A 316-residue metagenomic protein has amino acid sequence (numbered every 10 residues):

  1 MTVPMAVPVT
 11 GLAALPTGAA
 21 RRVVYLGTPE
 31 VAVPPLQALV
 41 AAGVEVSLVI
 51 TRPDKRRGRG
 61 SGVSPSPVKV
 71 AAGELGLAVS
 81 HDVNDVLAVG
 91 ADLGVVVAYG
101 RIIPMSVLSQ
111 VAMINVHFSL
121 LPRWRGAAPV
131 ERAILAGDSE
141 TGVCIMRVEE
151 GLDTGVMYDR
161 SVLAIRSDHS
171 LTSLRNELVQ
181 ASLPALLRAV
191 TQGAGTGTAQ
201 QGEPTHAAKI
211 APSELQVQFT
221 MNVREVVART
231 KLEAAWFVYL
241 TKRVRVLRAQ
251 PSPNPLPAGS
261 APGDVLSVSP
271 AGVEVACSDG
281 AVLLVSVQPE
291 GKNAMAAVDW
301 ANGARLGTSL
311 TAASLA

Functional and structural regions predicted by a protein language model:
T2-G58: N-terminal Rossmann-like dinucleotide-binding module
P8-L12, Q201-A316: Internal anion-binding site segments
A19, L77, Q110-A112: A short helix->loop->beta-strand "cap" motif at the edges of active sites that frequently abuts
Y25, V95-V97, V275: Structural motif
K55-G73: N-terminal beta-loop-helix "entrance" segment that forms/cooperates in small-molecule cofactor or anionic ligand
A78-D82: Short acidic-hydrophobic, aromatic-tinged amphipathic segments that line or gate anion-handling sites
V83-D92: Short amphipathic alpha-helix with an adjacent loop that forms part of the alpha/beta core around
L93-A207: Donor/substrate-binding cores of folate-linked one-carbon enzymes
